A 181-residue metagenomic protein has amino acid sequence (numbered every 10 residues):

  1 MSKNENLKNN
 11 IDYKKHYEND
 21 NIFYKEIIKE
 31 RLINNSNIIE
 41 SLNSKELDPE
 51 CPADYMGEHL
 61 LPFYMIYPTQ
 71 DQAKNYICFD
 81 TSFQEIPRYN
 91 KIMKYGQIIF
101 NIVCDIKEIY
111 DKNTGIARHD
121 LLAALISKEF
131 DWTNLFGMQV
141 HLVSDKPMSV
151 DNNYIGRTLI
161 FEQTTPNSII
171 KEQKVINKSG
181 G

Functional and structural regions predicted by a protein language model:
M1-N90, G180-G181: Small/polar-rich, solvent-exposed N-terminal microdomains that initiate assembly or binding
H16, I109-A117: Short, flexible/disordered intra-domain loops and linkers
F23, K74, Y95, A117 (+2 more regions): Short, well-structured alpha-helical interface segments that form or flank functional binding sites
D80-S82, I99-V103, I160-T164: Residue-level recognition of well-ordered beta-strand positions that form the cores of beta-sheet-rich folds across
P87-M93, V150-Y154: Short, solvent-exposed beta-strand/turn "edge" segments of beta-rich domains on protein surfaces
Y95-D111: Short acidic, glycine/tyrosine-flanked loop/strand segments centered on an H-E-D-like triad
I116-K171: Acidic-leaning, charged glycine-interspersed low-complexity segments
K128-E129, N177-G181: Short, cationic low-complexity segments
